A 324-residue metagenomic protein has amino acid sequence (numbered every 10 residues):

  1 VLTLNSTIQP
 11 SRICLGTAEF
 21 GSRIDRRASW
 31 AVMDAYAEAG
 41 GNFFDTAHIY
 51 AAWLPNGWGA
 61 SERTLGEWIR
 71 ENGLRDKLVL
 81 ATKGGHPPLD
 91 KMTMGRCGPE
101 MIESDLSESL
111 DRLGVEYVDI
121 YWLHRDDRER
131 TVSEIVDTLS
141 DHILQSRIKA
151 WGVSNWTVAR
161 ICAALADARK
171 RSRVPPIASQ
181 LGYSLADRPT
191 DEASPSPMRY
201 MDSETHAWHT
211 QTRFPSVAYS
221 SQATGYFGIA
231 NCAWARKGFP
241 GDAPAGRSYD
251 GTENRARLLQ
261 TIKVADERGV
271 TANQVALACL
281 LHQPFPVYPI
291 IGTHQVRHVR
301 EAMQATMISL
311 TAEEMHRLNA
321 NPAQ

Functional and structural regions predicted by a protein language model:
V1-K77, L144, A223: N-terminal binding-site loop/beta-alpha segment at the start of enzyme catalytic domains that lines or forms
L4-R23, A81-M94, Y117, W122: N-terminal small/glycine-rich loop or linker at the start of catalytic domains across soluble metabolic enzymes
I8-I13, G40-N42, L74-L78, V115-D119 (+4 more regions): Short, well-ordered coil/turn segments that N-cap beta-strands
I24-A31, N56-A60, T64, T93-M101 (+3 more regions): Alpha-helix N-cap and loop-to-helix initiation/capping positions
I24-Y36, C97-L113, C162-A166: Short, acidic/polar
Y50-L54, P87-T93, D187-E192, H298-E301: A short acidic, helix-capping loop that chelates divalent metal ions and anchors anionic groups
L110-T131: Active-site groove signature of glycoside hydrolases
D126, R130-A323: Beta/alpha (TIM)-barrel catalytic core signal, keyed to glycine-rich beta->alpha loops juxtaposed to Asp/Glu that bind
